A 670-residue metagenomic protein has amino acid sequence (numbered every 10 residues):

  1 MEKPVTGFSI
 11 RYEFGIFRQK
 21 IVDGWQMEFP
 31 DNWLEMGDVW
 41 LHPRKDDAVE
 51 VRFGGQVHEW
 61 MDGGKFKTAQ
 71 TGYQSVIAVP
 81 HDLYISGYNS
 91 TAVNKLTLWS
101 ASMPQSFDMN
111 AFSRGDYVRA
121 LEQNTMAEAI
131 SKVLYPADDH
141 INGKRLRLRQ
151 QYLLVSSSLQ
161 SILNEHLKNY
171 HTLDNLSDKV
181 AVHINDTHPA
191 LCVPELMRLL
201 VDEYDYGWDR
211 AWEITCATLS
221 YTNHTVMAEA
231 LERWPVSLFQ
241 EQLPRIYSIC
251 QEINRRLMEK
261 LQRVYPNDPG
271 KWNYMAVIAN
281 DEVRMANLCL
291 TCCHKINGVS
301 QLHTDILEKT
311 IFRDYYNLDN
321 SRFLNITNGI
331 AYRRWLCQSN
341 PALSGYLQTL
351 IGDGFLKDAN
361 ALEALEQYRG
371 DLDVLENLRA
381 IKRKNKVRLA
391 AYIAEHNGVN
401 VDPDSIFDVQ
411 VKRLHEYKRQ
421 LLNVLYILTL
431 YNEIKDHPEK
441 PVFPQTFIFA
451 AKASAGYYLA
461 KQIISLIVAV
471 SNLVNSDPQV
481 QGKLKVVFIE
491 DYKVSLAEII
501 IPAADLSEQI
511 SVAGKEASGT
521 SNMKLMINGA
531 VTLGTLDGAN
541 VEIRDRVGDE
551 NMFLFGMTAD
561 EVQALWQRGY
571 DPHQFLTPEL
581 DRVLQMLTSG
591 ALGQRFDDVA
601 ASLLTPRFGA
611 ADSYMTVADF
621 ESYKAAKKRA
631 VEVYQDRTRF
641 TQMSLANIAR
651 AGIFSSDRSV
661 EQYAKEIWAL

Functional and structural regions predicted by a protein language model:
M1-L670: A conserved ligand/cofactor-binding region detector
